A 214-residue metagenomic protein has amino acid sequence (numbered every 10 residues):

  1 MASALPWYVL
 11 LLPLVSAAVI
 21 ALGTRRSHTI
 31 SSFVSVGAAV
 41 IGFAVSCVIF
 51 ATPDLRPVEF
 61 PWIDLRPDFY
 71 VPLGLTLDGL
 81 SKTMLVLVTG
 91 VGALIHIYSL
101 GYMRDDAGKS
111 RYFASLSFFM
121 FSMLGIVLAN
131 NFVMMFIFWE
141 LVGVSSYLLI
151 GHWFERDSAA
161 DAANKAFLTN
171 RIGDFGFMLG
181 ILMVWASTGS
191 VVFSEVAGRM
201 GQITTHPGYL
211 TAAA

Functional and structural regions predicted by a protein language model:
M1-G23, N130-G151: Alpha-helical transmembrane segments and their immediate interhelical/interface regions in integral membrane proteins
M1-W7, A18-A114, A186-G208: Transmembrane helix-loop-helix hairpins at membrane boundaries of multipass inner-membrane proteins
L5, L80-M84, N131-F132, K165 (+1 more regions): Short alpha-helical transmembrane interface motifs in multi-pass membrane proteins
L12-S16, G42, R66-P67, V88-H96 (+4 more regions): Membrane-embedded alpha-helical core segments of multi-pass
P13, V34, D78, N131 (+1 more regions): Divalent metal-coordination and catalytic microenvironments
H28, R111-T204: Alpha-helical multi-pass transmembrane bundles of energy-transducing inner-membrane proteins
